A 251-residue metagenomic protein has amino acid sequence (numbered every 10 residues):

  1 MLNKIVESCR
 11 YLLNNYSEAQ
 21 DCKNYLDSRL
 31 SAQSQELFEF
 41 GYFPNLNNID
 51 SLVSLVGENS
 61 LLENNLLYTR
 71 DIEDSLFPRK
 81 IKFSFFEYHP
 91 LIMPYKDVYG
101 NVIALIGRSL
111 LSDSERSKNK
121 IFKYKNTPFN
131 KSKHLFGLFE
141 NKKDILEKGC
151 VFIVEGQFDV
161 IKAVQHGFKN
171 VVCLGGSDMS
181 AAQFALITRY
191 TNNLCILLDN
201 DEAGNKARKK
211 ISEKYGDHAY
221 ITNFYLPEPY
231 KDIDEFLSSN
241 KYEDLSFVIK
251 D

Functional and structural regions predicted by a protein language model:
M1-F77, P90, V102, D201 (+1 more regions): Non-catalytic accessory segments of DNA primases and related replication-initiation nucleases
N48-Y190, A207-R208: Phosphate-handling DNA/RNA-contact segment within nucleic-acid enzymes
I153, T191-A203, Y225: Acidic beta-strand-to-loop metal/phosphate-binding motif
F158, D178, D201-A203, E228-Y230: Conserved nucleotide-binding/hydrolysis micro-motifs of P-loop NTPases
N170, N193, Y220: Residues at the starts of beta-strands that form the adenosine-phosphate
C173-S177, A219-E228: RNase H-like polynucleotidyl transferase catalytic core
A207-Y215: Short, aromatic/basic amphipathic alpha-helical patches
N223-D251: C-terminal or mid-to-C-terminal helical accessory/interaction module adjacent to the motor/catalytic core
